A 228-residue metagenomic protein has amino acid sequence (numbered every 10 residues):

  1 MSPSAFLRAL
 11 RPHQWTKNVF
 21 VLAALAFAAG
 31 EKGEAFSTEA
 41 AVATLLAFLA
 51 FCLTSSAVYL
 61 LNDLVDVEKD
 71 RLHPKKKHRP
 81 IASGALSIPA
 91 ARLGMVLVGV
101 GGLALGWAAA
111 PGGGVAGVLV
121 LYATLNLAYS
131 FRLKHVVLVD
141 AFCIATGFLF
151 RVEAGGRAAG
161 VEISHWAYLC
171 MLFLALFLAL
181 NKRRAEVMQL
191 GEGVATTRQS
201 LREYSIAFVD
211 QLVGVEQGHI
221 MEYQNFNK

Functional and structural regions predicted by a protein language model:
M1-L7, H13-Q14, F131, L149-K228: C-terminal membrane-associated helical module and adjoining short loops/tails
M1-V67, R71, G84-L97: Topogenic membrane-insertion module of multi-pass membrane proteins
V19-A23, L45-S56, L93-A104, A108 (+5 more regions): Generic alpha-helical transmembrane segments of integral inner-membrane proteins, especially permease/transport modules
F27-K32, A128-R132, N181: Structural signal for the C-terminal ends of transmembrane alpha-helices and the immediately following loop
F27-L49, L103-G117, V152-C170, N225-K228: Helix-coil boundary and interhelical linker segments in multi-pass alpha-helical membrane proteins
T54-P80, V139, L180-M188: Acidic (Asp/Glu-rich) catalytic motifs at the cytosolic membrane interface
V67, L72-G117, H165-L176, Q211-Q217 (+1 more regions): Multi-pass membrane catalytic core of lipid/isoprenoid biosynthesis enzymes
V137-G147: Cytoplasmic-side transmembrane-helix entry/capping segments in multi-pass membrane proteins
